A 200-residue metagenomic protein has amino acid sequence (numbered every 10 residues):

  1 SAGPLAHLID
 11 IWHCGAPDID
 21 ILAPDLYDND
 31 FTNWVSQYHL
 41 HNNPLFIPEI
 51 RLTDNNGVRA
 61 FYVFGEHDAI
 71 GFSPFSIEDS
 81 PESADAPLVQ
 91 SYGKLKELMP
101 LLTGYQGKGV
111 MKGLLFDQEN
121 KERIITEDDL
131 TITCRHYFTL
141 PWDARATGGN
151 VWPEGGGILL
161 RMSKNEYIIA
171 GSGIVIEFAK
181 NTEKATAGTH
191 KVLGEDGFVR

Functional and structural regions predicted by a protein language model:
S1, Y27, E195-R200: C-terminal low-complexity, acidic/polar tails when present
S1-G3, R51-L52, A146-G149: A short linear-motif detector with a strong N-terminal bias
S1-H13: Polysaccharide-binding and catalytic clefts of secreted carbohydrate-active enzymes
D10-Q106: Catalytic-core region of carbohydrate-active enzymes that cleave or remodel glycosidic bonds
F61-E183, G194-F198: Aromatic- and carboxylate-lined catalytic core of secreted/periplasmic carbohydrate-active enzymes
